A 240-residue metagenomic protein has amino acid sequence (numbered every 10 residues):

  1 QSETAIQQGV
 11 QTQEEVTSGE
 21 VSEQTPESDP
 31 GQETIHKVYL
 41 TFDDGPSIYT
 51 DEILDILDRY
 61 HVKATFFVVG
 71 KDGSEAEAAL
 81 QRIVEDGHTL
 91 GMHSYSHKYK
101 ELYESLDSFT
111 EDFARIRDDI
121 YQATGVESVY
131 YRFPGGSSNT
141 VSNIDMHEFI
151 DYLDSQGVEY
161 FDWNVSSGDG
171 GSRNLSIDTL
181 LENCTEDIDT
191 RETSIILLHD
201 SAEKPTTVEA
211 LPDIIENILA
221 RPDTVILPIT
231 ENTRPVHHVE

Functional and structural regions predicted by a protein language model:
Q1-V38, D55-A64, R191-E240: Terminal accessory/targeting
G19-E127: Active-site beta->alpha N-cap acidic-glycine motif
T65-F67, G91, R132, F161 (+1 more regions): Structural detector of well-ordered beta-strand residues that form the stable sheet scaffold of enzyme domains
H97-L197, S201-L219, E231-V239: Catalytic domains of cell-wall/extracellular-matrix polysaccharide-remodeling enzymes, centered on de-N-acetylation
